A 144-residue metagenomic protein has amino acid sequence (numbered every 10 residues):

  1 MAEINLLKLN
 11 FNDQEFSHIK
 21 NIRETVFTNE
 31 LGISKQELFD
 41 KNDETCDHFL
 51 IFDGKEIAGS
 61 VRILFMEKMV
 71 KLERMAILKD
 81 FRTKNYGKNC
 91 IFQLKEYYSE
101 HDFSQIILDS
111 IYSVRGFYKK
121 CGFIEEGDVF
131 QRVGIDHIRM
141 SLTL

Functional and structural regions predicted by a protein language model:
M1-D43, H48, D53: Short amphipathic alpha-helix that is part of the acyltransferase structural core
L50, E56-L64, K71-A76: Conserved beta-strand in the GNAT
L50-F52, R139-T143: Short, well-ordered beta-strand micro-motif
F65-E73, R82, R132-H137: A conserved beta-turn-beta hairpin within the catalytic core of GNAT-like acetyltransferases that forms part
F81, N85-Q93: Conserved acetyl-CoA pyrophosphate-binding loop and the N-cap/start of the following alpha-helix in GNAT-like
Y98-I111: Conserved GNAT acetyl-CoA-binding A-motif
I107-D109, K119, I124-R139: Conserved catalytic-core motifs of GNAT/GCN5-like acyltransferases
